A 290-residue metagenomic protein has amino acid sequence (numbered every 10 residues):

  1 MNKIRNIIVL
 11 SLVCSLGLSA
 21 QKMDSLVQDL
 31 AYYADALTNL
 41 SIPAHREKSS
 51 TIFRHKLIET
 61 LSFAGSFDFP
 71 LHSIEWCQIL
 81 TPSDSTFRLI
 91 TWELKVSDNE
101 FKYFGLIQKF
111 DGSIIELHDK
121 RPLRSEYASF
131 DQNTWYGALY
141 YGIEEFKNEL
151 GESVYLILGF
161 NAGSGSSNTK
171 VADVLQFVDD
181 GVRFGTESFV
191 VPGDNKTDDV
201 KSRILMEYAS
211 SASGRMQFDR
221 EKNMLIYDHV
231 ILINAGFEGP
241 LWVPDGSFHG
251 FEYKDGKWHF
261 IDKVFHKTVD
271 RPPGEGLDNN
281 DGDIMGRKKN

Functional and structural regions predicted by a protein language model:
M1-D29: Bacterial Sec-dependent N-terminal signal peptides
Q21-L89: Start-of-domain marker
H55-P70, I107-E126, V178-G185: Surface-exposed loop/turn elements that mediate protein-protein interactions on large endomembrane-trafficking
T86-E93, S153-N161, N223-H229: Short beta-strand elements that form the blades of beta-propeller/WD-repeat-like and other beta-sheet-rich scaffold
K102-D111, V171-D179, V243-D255: Beta-propeller blade signature
Y103-N148: Short N-terminal edge-element motif at the start of the domain
F130-E149, G163, R183-E252, D262 (+1 more regions): Short aromatic loop motif centered on NTY/YTY
G142-D179: Hydrophobic, aromatic-enriched interface-forming segments
